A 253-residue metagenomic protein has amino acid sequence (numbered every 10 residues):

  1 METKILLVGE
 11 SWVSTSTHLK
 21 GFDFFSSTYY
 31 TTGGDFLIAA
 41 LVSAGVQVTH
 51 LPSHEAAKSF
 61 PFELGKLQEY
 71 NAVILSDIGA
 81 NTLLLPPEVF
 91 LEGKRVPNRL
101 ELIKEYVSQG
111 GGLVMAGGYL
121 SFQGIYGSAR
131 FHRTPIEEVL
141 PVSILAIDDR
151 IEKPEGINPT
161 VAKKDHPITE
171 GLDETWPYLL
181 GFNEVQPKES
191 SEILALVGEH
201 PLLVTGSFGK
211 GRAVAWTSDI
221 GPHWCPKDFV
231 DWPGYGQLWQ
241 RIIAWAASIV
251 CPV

Functional and structural regions predicted by a protein language model:
M1-E2, V13-L19, G112-H200: An acidic, glycine-rich "communication" segment
M1-S76, A116-Q123, G206, P222 (+3 more regions): Aromatic-Pro/Gly-enriched surface loop or interdomain linker that acts as a lid/target-recognition segment
E2-L7, W12, K66-I125, K210-W216: Short alpha-beta junction capping motif
S16-Y29, L83-R95, G124-F131, D228-D231: Short, flexible/disordered intra-domain loops and linkers
T49-S53, V89-G93, L194-A195: Short, flexible loop segments at the rims of nucleotide/cofactor-binding pockets, characterized by
G198-G209: Short, surface-exposed beta-strand/loop micro-motifs that present aromatic residues
D231-Q240: Short, charged, low-complexity patches
